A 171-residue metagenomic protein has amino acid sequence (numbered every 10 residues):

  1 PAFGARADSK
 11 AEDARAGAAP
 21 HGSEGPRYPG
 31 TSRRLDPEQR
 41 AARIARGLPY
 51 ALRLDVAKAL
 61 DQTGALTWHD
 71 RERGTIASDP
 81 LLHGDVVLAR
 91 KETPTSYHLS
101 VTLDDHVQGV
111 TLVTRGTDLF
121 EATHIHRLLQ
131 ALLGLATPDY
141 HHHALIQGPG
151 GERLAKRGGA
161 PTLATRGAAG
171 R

Functional and structural regions predicted by a protein language model:
F3-A155, G159-T165: Active-site cores that bind ATP or allylic diphosphates and position pyrophosphate for catalysis
